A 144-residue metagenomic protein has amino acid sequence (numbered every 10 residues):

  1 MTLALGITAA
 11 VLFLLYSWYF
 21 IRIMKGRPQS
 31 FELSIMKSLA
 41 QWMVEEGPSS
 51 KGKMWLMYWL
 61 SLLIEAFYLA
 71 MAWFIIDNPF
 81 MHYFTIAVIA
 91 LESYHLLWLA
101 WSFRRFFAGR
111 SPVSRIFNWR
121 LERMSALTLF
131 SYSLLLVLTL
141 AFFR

Functional and structural regions predicted by a protein language model:
M1-I7: Feature marks short, highly hydrophobic, charge-poor N-terminal signal-anchor/signal peptide-like helices that anchor
L3, E45, G52, I76-P79 (+1 more regions): Juxtamembrane loop-transmembrane helix junctions in multi-pass integral membrane proteins, especially the extracellular
I7-F31: N-terminal signal-anchor/start-transfer transmembrane helix
G26-K53, F106-R115: Cytosolic, membrane-interface loops and tails of multi-pass inner-membrane proteins
W55-A72, S125-L136: Core segments of transmembrane alpha-helices that mediate helix-helix packing or line hydrophobic substrate/ligand
A70-R105: Short alpha-helical packing/oligomerization segments
A108-S131: Interfacial loop-to-transmembrane junctions
L135-R144: Juxtamembrane boundary at the C-terminal end of a transmembrane helix
